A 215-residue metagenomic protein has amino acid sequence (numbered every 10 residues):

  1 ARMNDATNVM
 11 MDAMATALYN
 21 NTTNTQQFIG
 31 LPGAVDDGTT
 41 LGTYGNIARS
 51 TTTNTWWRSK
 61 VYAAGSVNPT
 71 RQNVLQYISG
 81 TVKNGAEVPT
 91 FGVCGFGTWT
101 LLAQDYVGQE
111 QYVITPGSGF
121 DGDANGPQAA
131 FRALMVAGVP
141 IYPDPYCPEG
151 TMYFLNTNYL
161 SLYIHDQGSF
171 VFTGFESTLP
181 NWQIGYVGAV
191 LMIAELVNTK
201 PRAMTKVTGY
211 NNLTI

Functional and structural regions predicted by a protein language model:
A1-I215: Core alpha/beta structural scaffold of self-assembling particle/tube/pore-forming proteins
